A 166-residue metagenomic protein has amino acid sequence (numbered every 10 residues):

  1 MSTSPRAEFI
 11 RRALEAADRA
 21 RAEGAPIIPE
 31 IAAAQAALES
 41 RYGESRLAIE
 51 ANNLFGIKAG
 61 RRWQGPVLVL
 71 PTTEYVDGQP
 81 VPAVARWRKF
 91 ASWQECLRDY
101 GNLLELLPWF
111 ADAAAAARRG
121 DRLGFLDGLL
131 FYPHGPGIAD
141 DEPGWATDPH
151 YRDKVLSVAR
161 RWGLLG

Functional and structural regions predicted by a protein language model:
M1-G166: Catalytic cores of secreted/periplasmic lytic hydrolases that degrade extracellular macromolecules
